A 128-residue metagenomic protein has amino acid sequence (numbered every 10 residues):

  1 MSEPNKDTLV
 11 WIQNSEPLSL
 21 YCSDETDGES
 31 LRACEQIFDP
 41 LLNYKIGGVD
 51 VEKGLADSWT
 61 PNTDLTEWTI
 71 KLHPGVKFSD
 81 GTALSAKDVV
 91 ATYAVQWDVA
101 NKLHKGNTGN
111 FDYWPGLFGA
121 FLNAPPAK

Functional and structural regions predicted by a protein language model:
M1-D7, E52, S58, F78-V90 (+1 more regions): Surface-exposed, Gly/Pro/Thr- and Asp/Glu-enriched linker/hinge segments that connect structured elements
N5-D7, I37, L55, D64-W68 (+2 more regions): Envelope-exposed proteins and targeting segments
I12-T63: N-terminal lobe/hinge region of extracytoplasmic solute-binding protein
E16, P74, V89: A generic "binding-loop/recognition-motif" signal
D24-G28, L72-A83: Second-shell loop/turn segments in exported
L42-I46, T60, D64, P74-K77 (+1 more regions): Sec-exported extracytoplasmic/periplasmic mature domains
